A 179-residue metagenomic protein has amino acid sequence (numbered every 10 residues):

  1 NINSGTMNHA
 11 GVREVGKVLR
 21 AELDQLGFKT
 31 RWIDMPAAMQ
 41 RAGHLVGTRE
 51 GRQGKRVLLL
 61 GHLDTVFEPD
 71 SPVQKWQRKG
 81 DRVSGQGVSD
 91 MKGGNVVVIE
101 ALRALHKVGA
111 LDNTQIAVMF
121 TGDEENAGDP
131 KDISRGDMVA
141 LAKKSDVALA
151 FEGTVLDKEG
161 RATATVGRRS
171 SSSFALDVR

Functional and structural regions predicted by a protein language model:
N1-V88, A104-N113: Acidic/His- and Gly-rich active-site-bordering loop/insert found across diverse amide/peptide-bond hydrolases
R31, V57-L59, M119, V147-L149 (+1 more regions): Hydrophobic/aromatic beta-strand patches that form the interior of the parallel beta-sheet core in alpha/beta enzyme
M35-A38, A164-R169: Short Gly/Pro-enriched turn/cap motifs at secondary-structure boundaries
E50-G54, T154, R179: Short loop segments at secondary-structure junctions
P69-D70, R168-S171: Short, flexible loop/turn motifs enriched in small residues
M91-G167: Acidic/histidine-rich catalytic neighborhood of metal-dependent amide-processing enzymes
S170-R179: Hydrophobic/proline-rich hinge and linker segments of small-molecule sensing/allosteric domains, predominantly
